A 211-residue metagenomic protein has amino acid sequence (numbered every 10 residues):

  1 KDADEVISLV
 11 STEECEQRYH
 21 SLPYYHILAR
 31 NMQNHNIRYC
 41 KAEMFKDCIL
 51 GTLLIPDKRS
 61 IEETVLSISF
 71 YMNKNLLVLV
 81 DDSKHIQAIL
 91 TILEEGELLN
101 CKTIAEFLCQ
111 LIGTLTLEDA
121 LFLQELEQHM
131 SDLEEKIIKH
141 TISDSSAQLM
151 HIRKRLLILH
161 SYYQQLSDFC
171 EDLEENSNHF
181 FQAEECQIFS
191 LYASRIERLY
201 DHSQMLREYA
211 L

Functional and structural regions predicted by a protein language model:
K1-L98, H129, Q165, F169-F181: Helix-boundary and N-terminal cytosolic regulatory elements
N73, T114-L121, K154-L157, I196-E197: A ubiquitous short alpha-helical element
G96-A105, S131-H140: Short, charge-rich amphipathic alpha-helices with coiled-coil/heptad character
L98, L121-Q124, H160: A short, ordered amphipathic alpha-helix with a cationic face
L99-L115, E185-I188, Y192: Long, non-coiled-coil amphipathic alpha-helical linker/lever segments that couple catalytic cores to other domains
T103-E106, E125-Q128, M205: Generic alpha-helical secondary structure signal
L111-I137: Juxtamembrane/interface alpha-helical elements of multi-pass membrane proteins
E134, T141-L211: Membrane-associated alpha-helical segments
